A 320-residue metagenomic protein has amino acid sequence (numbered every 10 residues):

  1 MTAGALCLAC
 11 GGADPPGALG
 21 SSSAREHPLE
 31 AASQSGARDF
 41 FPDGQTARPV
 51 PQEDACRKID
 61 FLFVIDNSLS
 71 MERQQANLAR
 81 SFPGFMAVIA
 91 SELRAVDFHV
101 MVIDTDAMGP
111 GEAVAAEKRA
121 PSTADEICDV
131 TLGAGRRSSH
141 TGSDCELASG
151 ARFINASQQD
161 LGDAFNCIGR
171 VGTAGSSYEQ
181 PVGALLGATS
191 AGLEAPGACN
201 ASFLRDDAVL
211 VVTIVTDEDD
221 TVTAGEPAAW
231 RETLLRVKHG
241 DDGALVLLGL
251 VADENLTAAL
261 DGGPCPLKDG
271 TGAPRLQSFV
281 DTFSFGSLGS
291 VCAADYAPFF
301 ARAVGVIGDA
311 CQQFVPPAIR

Functional and structural regions predicted by a protein language model:
M1-T2: Bacterial N-terminal signal peptides that target proteins for export
L6-A9: C-terminal motif of bacterial Sec signal peptides marking the signal peptidase cleavage site
G11-P16, H27-R320: Divalent cation-coordinating acidic motifs and surrounding scaffolds that mediate Ca2+/Mg2+/Mn2+/Zn2+-dependent binding
S21-S23: Primarily marks secretory-pathway-exposed extracellular/lumenal segments that are disulfide- and glycosylation-prone
